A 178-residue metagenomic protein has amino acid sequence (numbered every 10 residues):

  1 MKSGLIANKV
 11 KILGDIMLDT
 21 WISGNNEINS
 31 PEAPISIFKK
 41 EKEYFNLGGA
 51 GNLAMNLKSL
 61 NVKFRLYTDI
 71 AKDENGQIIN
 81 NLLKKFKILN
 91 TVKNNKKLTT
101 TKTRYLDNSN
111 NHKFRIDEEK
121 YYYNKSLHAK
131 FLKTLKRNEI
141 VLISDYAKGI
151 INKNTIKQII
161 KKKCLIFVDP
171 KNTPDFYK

Functional and structural regions predicted by a protein language model:
M1-E27, K42-K178: Ribokinase/PfkB-type carbohydrate-kinase core domain
I28-E32: Flexible glycine/proline-rich, aromatic-decorated loop/lid segments
P34-E41: Divalent-cation-assisted or electrostatically stabilized phosphate/pyrophosphate-binding catalytic cores
